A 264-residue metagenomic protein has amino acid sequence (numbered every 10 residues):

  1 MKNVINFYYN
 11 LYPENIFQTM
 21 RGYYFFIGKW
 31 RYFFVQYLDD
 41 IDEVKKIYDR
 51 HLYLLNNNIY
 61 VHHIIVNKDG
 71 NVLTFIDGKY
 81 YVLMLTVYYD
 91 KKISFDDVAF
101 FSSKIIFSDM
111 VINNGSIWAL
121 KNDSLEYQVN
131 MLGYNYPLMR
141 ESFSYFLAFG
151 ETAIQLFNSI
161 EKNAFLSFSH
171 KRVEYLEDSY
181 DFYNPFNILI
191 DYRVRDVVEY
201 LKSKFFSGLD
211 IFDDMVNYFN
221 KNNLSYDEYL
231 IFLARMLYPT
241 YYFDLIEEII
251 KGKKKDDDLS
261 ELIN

Functional and structural regions predicted by a protein language model:
K2-K29: ATP-binding glycine-rich phosphate-binding loop
E14, L38-I41, N113-S169, D213-N217 (+1 more regions): ATP-dependent phospho-/nucleotidyl transfer catalytic cores
G28-M110: ATP-binding pocket architecture of kinase catalytic cores
D39-I41, Y89-K91, Y175-E177, F186-N187 (+1 more regions): Short acidic, S/G/P-rich loop/turn micro-motifs used as interaction or catalytic elements
D123-Y127, Y242-N264: ATP/Mg2+ or Mg2+-diphosphate-binding catalytic cores that bind nucleotide phosphates or diphosphates via glycine-rich
I154-V197: Active-site acidic catalytic loop and adjacent metal/ATP-binding pocket of ATP-dependent phosphoryl transfer enzymes
S179-L224: Active-site Asp-x-Gly
N223-K254: C-terminal structured domain segments
